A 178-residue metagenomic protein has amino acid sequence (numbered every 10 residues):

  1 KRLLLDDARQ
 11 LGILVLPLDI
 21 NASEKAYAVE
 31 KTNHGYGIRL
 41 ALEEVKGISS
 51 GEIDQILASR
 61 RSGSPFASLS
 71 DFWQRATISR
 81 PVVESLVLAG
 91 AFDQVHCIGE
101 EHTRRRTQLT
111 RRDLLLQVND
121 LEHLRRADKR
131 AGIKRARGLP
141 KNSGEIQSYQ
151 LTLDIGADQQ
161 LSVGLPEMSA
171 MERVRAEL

Functional and structural regions predicted by a protein language model:
K1-L178: Noncatalytic, beta-rich nucleic-acid-contacting surfaces in large DNA/RNA-processing enzymes
